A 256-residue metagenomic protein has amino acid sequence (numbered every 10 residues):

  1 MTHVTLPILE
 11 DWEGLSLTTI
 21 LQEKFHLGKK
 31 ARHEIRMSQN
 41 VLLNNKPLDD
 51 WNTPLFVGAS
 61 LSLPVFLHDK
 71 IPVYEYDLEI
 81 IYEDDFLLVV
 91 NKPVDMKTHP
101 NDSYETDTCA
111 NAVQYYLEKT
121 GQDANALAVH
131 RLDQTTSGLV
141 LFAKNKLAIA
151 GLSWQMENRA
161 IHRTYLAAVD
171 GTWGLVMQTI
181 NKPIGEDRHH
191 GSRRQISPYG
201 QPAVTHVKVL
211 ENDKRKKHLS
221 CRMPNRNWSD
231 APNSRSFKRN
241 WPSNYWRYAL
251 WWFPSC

Functional and structural regions predicted by a protein language model:
M1-T179, P183-R188, K214: RNA pseudouridine synthases
R32, E105-V113, E186, R215-C256: Pseudouridine synthase
P64, D170, G174, L210 (+2 more regions): Solvent-exposed residues in well-ordered beta-strands and their adjoining turns, especially edge/terminal strands
P72-Y76, I196-T205: Short coil-to-beta-strand transition motifs
I80, V169, H206-V209, N244: Conserved hydrophobic positions within beta-strands
I81-Y82, K208-D213, P224: Well-ordered beta-strand positions
Y165, I180, A203-T205, L219: Structural detector for hydrophobic anchor residues on beta-strands
G191-Y199, L210-N212: C-terminal amphipathic alpha-helical segment
